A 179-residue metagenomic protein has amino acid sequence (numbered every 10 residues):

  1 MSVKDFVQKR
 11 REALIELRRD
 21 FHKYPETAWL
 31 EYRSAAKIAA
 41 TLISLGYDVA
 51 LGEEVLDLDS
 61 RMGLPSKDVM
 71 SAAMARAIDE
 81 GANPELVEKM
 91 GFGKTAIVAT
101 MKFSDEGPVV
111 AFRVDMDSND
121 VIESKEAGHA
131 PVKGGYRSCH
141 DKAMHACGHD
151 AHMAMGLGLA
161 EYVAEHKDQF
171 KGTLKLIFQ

Functional and structural regions predicted by a protein language model:
S2-H145, A154-G158, E165, Q169-F170: Acidic/His- and Gly-rich active-site-bordering loop/insert found across diverse amide/peptide-bond hydrolases
V163-Q179: Short helix-loop-beta-strand segments that form the rim/entrance of peptidase-like active sites
